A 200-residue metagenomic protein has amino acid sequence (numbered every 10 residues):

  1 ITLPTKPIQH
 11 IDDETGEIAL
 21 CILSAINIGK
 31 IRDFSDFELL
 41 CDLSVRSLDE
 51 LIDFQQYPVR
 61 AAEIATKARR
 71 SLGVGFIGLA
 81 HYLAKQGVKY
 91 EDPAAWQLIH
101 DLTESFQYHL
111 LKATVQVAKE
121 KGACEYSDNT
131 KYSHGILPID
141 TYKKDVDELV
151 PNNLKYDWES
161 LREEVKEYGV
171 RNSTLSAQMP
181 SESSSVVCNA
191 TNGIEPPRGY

Functional and structural regions predicted by a protein language model:
I1-I11, S160-P197: Internal mixed beta-strand/loop scaffold within catalytic domains of large alpha/beta enzymes
I1-T66, S71, F76-Q86, A190-G193 (+1 more regions): Function-dense linear segments that define catalytic or interfacial modules in macromolecule-processing proteins
C41-E63, K67, V88-S181: Internal maturation/activation junctions in enzymes
